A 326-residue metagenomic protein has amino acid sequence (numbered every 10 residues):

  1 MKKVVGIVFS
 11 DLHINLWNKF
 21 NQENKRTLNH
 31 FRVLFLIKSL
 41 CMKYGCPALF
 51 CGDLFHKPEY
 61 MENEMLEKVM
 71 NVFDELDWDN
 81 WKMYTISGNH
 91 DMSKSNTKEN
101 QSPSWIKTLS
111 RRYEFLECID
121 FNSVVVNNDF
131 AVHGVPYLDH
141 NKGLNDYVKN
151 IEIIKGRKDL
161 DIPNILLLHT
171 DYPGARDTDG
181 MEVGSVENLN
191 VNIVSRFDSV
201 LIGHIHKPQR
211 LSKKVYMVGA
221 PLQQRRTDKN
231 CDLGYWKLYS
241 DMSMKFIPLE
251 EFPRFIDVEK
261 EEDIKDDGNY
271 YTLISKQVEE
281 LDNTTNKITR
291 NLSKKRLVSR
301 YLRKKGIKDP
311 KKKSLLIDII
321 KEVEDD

Functional and structural regions predicted by a protein language model:
M1-I7, S123-G134, K158-I165, K213-V215 (+2 more regions): Beta-strand-turn-beta hairpins that frame and shape the catalytic cleft of phosphate-ester-processing enzymes
M1-V5, V33-Y44, V72-F73, V126 (+1 more regions): Short amphipathic alpha-helices and their capping/turn segments at secondary-structure boundaries
V8-S10, A48-D53, K82-N89, E117-F121 (+4 more regions): Active-site neighborhood of phospho(di)ester-bond hydrolases with catalytic His/Asp-centered motifs
L12, K19-V124, I193-V194: Core catalytic region of metal-dependent phosphoesterases/phosphodiesterases, especially metallo-beta-lactamase-like
H13-N18, H56-E59, I86-Q101, N122-V125 (+4 more regions): Active-site environment of divalent metal-dependent phosphoester hydrolases
K43, Y239-D326: Accessory, non-catalytic peripheral segments of nucleic-acid enzymes
V69, D91-L189, P221, K237: Conserved catalytic scaffold of divalent metal-dependent phosphoesterases
T178-M242: Conserved beta-sheet core of the metallophosphoesterase superfamily
